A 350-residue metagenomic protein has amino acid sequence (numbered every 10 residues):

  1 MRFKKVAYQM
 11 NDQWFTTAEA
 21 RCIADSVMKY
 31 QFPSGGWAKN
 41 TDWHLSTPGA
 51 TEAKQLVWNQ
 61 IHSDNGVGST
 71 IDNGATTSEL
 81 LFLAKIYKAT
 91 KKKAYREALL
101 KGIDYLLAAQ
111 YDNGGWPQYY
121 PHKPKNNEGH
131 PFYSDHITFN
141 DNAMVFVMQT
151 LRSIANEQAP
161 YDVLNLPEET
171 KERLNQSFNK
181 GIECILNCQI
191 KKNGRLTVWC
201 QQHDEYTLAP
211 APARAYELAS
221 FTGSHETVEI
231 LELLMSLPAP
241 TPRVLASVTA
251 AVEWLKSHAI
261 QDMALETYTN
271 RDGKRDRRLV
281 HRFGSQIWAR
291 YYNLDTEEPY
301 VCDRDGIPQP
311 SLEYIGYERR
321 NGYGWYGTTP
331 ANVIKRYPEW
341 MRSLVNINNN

Functional and structural regions predicted by a protein language model:
M1-I23, S153-K180, T207-R214, L218 (+1 more regions): Terminal, non-catalytic domain-edge segments
N11-W14, H62-T70, G74, P131-N142 (+3 more regions): Short, solvent-exposed segments of well-ordered alpha helices
I23-G35, A98-G115, L174-G194, S247-A264: Long, well-ordered core segments of solenoidal/helical folds
I23-S26, W37-K39, L45, G74-K88: Non-membrane alpha-helical segments in proteins
V27-Q31, L83, Y87-T90, Q110 (+4 more regions): Sec/Tat-exported extracytoplasmic proteins
P33-N65, A109-S134, Y161-L164, N187-E217 (+2 more regions): Glycine- and aromatic-rich loop/turn segments at beta-sheet edges
A53-T90, G102-Y105: Long, hydrophobic/aromatic-enriched structural stretches that serve as scaffold segments
R96, L100-I103, L107, Y120 (+2 more regions): Eukaryote-skewed repeat-based solenoidal scaffolds used as protein-protein interaction platforms, primarily
